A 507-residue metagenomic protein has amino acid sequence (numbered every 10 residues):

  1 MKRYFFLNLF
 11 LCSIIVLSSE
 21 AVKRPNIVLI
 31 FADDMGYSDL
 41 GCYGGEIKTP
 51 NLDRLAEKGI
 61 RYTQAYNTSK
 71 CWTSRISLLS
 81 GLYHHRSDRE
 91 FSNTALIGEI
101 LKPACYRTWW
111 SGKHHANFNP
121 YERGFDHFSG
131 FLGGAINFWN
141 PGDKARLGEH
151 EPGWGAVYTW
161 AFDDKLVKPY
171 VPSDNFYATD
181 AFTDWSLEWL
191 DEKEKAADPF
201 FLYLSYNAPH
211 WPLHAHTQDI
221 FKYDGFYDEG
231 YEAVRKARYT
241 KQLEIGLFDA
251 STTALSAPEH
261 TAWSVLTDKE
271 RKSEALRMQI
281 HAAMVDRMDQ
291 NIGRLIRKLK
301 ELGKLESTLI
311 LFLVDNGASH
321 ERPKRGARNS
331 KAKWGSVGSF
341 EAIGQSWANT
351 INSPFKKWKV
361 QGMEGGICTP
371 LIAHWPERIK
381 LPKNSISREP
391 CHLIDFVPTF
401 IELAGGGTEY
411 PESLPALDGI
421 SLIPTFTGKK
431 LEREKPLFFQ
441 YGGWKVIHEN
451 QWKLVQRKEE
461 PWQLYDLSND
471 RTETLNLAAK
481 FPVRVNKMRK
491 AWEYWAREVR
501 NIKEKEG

Functional and structural regions predicted by a protein language model:
M1-Y4: Positively charged n-region of N-terminal signal peptides that target proteins for export
L7-L9: Sec-dependent N-terminal signal peptides
L11-K23: Bacterial Sec-dependent signal peptides at the C-terminal "C-region" and cleavage site
E20-K458, W462, L467-E506: Formylglycine-dependent sulfatase
